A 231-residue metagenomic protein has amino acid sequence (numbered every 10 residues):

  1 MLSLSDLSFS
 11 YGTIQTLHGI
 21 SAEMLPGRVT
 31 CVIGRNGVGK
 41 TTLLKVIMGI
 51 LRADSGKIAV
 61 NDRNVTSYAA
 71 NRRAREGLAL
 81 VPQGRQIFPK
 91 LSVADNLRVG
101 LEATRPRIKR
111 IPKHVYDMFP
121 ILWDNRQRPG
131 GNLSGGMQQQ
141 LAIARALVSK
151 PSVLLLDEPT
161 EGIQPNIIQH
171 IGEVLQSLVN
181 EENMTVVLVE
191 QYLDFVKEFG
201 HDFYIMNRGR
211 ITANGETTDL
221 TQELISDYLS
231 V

Functional and structural regions predicted by a protein language model:
I33-R35: The feature captures the beta-strand-to-loop junction immediately N-terminal to the Walker
M48: Helix-to-loop junction immediately C-terminal to a conserved catalytic motif
R52, N64-R85, P112, D124-Q127 (+1 more regions): ABC ATPase NBD coupling module
G56-N64, E76, I108-R110, D117 (+1 more regions): Conserved ABC transporter NBD signature motif
A146-L147: ABC ATPase C-loop
K150: Conserved catalytic motifs of ABC-family nucleotide-binding domains
L154-E158: Catalytic Walker B motif of ABC-type/P-loop ATPase nucleotide-binding domains
